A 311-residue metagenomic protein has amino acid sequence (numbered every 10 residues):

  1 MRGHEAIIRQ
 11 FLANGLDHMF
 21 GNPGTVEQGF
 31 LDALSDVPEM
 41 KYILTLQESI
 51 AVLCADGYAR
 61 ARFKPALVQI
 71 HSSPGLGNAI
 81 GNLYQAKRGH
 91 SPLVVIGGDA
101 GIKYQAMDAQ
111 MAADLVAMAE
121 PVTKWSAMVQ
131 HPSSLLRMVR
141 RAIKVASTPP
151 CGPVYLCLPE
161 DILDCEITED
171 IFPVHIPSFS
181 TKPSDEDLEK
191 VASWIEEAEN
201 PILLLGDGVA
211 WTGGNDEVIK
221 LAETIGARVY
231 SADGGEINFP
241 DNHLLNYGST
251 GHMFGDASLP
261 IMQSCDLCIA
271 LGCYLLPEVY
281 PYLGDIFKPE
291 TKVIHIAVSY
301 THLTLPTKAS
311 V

Functional and structural regions predicted by a protein language model:
M1-L303: N-terminal alpha/beta PP-like core and its mobile active-site loop of ThDP/TPP-dependent enzymes
H302-V311: Single conserved hydrophobic/aromatic residue that forms the stacking wall/gate of nucleotide- or nucleobase-binding
